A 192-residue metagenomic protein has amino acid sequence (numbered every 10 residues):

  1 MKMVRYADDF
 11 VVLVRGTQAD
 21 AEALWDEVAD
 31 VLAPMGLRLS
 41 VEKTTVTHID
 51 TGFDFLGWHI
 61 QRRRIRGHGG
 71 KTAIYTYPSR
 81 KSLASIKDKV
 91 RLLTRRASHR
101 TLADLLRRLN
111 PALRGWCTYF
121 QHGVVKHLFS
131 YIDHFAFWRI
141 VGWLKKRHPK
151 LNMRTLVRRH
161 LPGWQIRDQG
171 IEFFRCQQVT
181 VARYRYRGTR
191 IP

Functional and structural regions predicted by a protein language model:
M1-P192: Non-catalytic terminal/accessory segments
